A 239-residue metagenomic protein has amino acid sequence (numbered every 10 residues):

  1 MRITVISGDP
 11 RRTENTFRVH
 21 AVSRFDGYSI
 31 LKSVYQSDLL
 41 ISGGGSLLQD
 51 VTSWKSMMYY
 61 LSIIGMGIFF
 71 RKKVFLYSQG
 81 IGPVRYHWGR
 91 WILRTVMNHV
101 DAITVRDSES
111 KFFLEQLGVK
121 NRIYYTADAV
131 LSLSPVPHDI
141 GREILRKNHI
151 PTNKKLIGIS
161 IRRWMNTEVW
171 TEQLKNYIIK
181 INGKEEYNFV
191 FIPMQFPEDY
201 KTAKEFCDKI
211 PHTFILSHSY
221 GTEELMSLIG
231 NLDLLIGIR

Functional and structural regions predicted by a protein language model:
M1-R239: Active-site anion-handling motifs in enzyme catalytic cores
